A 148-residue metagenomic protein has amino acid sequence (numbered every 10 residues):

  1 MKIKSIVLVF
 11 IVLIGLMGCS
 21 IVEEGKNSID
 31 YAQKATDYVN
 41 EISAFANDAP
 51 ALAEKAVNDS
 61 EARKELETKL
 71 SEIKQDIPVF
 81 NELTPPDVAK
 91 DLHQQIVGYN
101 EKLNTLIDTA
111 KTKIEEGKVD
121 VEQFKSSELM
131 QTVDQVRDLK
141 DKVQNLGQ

Functional and structural regions predicted by a protein language model:
M1-I21: Sec-dependent bacterial lipoprotein signal peptides
C19-E67, S71, K142-G147: Immediate post-signal-peptide N-terminus of mature secreted/exported proteins
I29, Q33-T36, R63-S71, K90-E101 (+1 more regions): Short, charged, amphipathic alpha-helical segments
A46-S60, F80-D87, T109-V121, V143-G147: Secondary-structure edge/capping motif, primarily at the C-terminal ends of alpha-helices and the immediately following
Q75-N100, L146-Q148: Short, solvent-exposed, charged loop/turn and helix-capping segments that join or cap alpha-helices on peripheral
T132-Q148: Short, low-complexity, Pro/Ser/Thr/Gly-rich segments in the mature regions of secreted, periplasmic
